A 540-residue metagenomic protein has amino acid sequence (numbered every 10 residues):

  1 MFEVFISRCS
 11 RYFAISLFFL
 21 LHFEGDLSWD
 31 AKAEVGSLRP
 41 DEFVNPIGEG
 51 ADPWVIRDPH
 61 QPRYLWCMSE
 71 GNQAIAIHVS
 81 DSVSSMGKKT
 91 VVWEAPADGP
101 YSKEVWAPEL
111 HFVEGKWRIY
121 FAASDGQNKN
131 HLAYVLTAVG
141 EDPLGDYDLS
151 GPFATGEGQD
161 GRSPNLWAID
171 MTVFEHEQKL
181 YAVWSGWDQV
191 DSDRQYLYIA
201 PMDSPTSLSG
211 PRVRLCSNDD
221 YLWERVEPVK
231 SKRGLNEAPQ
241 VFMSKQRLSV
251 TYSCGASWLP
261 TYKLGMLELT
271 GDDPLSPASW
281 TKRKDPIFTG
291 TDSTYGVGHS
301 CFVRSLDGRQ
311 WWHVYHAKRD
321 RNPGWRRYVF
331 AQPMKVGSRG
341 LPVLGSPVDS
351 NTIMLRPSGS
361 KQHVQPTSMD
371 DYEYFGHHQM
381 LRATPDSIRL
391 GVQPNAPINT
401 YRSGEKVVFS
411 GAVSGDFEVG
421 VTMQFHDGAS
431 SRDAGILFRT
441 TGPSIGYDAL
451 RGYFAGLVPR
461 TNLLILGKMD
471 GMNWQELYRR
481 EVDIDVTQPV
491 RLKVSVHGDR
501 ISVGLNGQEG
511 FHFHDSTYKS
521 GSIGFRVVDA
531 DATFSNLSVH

Functional and structural regions predicted by a protein language model:
E34-G36, P342, S346-H540: Extracellular glycan-recognition regions
E34-P59, S84-H111, L144-E175, D203-Q240 (+3 more regions): Surface loop/turn signatures of beta-propeller and other carbohydrate-active proteins
A51-G71, W106-N130, L136, D170-D193 (+4 more regions): Hydrophobic core segments of beta-strands in well-ordered, beta-rich domains
W66-E94: Beta-propeller domains
S80, A133-E141, Y196-S204, K263-D272 (+1 more regions): Beta-propeller blade signature
P201-S207, S257-L259, E268-G271, K335 (+2 more regions): Short edge-strand/loop segments of extracellular domains
G234-K284: Loop/turn-rich, solvent-exposed surfaces of beta-rich toroidal or solenoidal domains
K263-V336, G504-A532: Aromatic sugar-binding interfaces of carbohydrate-active proteins
